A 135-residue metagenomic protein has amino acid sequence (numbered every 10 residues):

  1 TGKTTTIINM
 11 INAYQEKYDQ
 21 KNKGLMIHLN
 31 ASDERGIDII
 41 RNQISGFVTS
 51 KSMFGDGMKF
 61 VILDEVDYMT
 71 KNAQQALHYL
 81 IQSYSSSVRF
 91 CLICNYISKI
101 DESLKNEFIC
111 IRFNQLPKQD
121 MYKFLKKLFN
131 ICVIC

Functional and structural regions predicted by a protein language model:
T1-C110, N114-K126, N130: P-loop/Walker A NTP-binding region and its immediately flanking N-terminal helices in P-loop NTPase folds
